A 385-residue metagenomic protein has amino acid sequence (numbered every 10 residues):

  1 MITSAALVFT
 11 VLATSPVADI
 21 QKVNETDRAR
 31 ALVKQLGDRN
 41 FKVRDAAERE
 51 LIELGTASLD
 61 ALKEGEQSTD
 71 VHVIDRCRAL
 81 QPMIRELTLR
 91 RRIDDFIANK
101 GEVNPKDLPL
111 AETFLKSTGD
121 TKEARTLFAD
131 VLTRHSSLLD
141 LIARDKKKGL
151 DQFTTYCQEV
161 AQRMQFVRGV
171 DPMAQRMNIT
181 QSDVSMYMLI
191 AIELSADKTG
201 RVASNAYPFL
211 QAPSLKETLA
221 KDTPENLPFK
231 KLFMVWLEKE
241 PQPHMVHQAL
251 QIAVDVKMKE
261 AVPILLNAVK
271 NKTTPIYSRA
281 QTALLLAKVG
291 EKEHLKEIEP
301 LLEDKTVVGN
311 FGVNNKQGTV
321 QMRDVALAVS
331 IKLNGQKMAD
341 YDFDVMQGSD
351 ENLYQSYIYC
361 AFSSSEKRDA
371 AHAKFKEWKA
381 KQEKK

Functional and structural regions predicted by a protein language model:
M1-V8: Sec-dependent signal peptide recognition, specifically the positively charged N-region followed immediately by
A13-R279, K288-K292, K296-K385: Extended repeat-based scaffolds of very large eukaryotic assembly and lipid-transport proteins
